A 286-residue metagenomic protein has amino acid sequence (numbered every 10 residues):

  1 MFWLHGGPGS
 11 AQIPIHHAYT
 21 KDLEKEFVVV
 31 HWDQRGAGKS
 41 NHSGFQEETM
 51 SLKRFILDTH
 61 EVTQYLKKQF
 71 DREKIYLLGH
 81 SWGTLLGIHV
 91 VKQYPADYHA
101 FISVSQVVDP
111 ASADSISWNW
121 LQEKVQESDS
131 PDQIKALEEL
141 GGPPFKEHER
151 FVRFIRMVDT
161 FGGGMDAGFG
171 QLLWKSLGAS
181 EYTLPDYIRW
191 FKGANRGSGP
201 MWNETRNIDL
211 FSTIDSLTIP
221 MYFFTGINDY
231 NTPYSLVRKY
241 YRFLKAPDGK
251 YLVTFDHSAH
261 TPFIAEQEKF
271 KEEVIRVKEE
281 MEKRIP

Functional and structural regions predicted by a protein language model:
M1-G7: Short beta-strand element of the alpha/beta-hydrolase
A11-T20: The serine-hydrolase catalytic nucleophile loop
R54-K74: Conserved acidic catalytic loop of the alpha/beta-hydrolase fold
E73-S112: Conserved hydrolase catalytic core segment
A96-P143: A catalytic-pocket lid/entrance helix-loop region that shapes and gates access to the active site across common
P131-S212, I219: Alpha/beta-hydrolase
L217, F223-T225, D229: Short beta-strand/loop motif that positions the catalytic acidic residue of the alpha/beta-hydrolase fold
S258-Q267: Catalytic histidine-centered segment of alpha/beta-hydrolase-like enzymes
